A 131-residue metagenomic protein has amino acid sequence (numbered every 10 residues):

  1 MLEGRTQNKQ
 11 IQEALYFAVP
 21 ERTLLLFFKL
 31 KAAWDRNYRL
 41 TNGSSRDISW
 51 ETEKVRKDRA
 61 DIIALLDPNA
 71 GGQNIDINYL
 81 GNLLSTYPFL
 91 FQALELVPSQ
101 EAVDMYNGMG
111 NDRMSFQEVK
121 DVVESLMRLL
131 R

Functional and structural regions predicted by a protein language model:
M1-R131: Compositionally biased terminal segments of proteins
